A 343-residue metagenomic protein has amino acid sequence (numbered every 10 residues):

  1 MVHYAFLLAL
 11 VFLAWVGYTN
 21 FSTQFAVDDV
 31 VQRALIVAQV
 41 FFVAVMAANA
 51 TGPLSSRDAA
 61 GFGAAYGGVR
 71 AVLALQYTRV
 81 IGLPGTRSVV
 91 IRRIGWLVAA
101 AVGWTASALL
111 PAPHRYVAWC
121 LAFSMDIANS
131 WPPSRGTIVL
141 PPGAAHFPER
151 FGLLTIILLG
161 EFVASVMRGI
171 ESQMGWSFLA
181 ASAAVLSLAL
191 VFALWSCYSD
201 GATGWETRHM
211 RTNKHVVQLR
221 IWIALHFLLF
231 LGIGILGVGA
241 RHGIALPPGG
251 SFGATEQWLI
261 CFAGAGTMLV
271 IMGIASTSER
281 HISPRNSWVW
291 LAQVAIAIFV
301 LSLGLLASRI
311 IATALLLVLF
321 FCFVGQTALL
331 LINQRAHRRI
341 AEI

Functional and structural regions predicted by a protein language model:
M1, T23, G52-P53, A307-I310: Short, hydrophobic transmembrane alpha-helix segments
F6-A34, A38-S56, A60-G68, V72-V117 (+3 more regions): Predominantly late transmembrane helices and immediately cytosolic-facing juxtamembrane segments
P113-A118, S308-L319: Loop-to-transmembrane alpha-helix initiation sites
L303: Conserved catalytic/binding loops enriched for acidic/polar residues
A312-L329, A341: Charge-biased, low-complexity intrinsically disordered regions
